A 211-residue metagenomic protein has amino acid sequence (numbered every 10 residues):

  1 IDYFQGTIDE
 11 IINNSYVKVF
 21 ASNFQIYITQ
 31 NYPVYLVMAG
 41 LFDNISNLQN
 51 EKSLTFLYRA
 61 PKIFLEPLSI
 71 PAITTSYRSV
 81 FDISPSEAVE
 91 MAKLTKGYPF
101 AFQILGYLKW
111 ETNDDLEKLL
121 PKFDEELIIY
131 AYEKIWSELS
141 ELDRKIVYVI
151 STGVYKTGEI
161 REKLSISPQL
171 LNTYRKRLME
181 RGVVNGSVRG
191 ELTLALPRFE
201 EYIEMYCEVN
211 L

Functional and structural regions predicted by a protein language model:
I1-F42, N50-E51: Conserved Walker B catalytic segment
D9-I12, L94, E138-L139, V149: Residue-level marker of regulatory loop/turn positions in helix-turn-helix DNA-binding domains and in histidine
N13-S15, N50-T55, F199, C207-V209: Short, glycine/charged-enriched secondary-structure capping and boundary segments
N23, L108, R177-R181: Alpha-helical DNA-recognition elements
I45-K93, N113-D114: Helix-loop-helix "sensor" segment of P-loop NTPases
I73, F81-A131: Amphipathic alpha-helical "lid/sensor" segments that cap RecA-like P-loop NTPase cores
E125, I129-L211: C-terminal leucine-rich, beta-strand-based interaction scaffolds used for sensing/assembly
